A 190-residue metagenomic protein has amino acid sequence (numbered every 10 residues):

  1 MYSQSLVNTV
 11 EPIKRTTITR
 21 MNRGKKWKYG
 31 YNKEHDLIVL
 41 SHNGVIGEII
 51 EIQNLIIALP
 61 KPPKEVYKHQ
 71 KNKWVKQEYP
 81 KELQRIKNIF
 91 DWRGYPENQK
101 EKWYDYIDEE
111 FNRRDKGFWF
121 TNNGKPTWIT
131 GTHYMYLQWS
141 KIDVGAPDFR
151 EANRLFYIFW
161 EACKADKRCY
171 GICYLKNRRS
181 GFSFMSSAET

Functional and structural regions predicted by a protein language model:
M1-T190: Phosphate/NTP-binding elements of NTP-utilizing enzymes
